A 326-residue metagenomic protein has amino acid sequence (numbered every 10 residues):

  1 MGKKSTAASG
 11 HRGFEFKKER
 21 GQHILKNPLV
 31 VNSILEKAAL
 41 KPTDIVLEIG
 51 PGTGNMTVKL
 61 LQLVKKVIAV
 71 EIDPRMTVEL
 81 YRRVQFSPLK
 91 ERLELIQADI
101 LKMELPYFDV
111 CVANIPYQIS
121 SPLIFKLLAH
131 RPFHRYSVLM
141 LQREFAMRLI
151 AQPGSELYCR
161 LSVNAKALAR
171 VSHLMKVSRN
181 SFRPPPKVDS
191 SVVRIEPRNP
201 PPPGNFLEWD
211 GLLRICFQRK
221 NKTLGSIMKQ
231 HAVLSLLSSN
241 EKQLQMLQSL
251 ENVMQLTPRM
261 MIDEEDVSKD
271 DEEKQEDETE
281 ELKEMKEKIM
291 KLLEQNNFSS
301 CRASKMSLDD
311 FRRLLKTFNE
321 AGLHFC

Functional and structural regions predicted by a protein language model:
M1-I215, R313, F325-C326: Catalytic cores of RNA-modifying enzymes
G2-E15, P42, N55-M56, L234-S238 (+2 more regions): Peripheral terminal appendages
S120, W209, N221, A303 (+1 more regions): Short runs of predominantly hydrophobic/aromatic residues within well-ordered alpha helices that form helix-helix
V163-E281, M290: Substrate-binding/catalytic lobe of Class I Rossmann-like enzymes that use SAM or dcSAM, i.e., the mid-to-C-terminal
